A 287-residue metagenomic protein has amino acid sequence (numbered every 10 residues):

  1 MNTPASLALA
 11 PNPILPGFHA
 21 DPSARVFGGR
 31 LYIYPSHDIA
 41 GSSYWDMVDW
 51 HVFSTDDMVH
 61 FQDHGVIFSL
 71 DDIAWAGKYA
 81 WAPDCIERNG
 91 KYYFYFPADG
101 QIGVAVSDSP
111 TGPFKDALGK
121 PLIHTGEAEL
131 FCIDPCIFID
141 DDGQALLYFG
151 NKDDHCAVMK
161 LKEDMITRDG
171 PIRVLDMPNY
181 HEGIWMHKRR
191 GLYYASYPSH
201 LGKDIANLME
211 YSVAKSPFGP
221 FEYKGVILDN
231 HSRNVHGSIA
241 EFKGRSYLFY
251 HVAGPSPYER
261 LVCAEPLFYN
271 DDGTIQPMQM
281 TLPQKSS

Functional and structural regions predicted by a protein language model:
M1-S287: Carbohydrate-active catalytic/glycan-binding domains of CAZyme proteins, especially the secreted or lumenal ectodomains
